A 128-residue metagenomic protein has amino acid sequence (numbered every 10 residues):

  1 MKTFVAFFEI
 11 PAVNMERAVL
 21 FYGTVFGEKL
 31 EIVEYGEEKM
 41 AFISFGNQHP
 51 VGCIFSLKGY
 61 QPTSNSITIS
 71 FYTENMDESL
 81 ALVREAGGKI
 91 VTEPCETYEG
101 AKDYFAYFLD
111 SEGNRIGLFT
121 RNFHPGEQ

Functional and structural regions predicted by a protein language model:
M1-V19, I67-I69, F119-Q128: N-terminal beta-strand motif that seeds the catalytic metal site of vicinal oxygen chelate
K2-T3, E9-P50: Core segments of cupin and vicinal oxygen chelate
M15, I69-E112: Vicinal oxygen chelate
V33-K39, Y98, F123-G126: Short glycine/proline-centered loop/turn elements that form peptide/ligand docking sites
I43-Q48, F108-S111, R121: Active-site beta-strand termini and strand-to-loop segments that position acidic
E85, L118-F119: A beta-strand edge to alpha-helix "cap/lid" segment located at domain peripheries
R115: Glycine-rich acetyl-CoA-binding "A-motif" of GNAT/NAT acetyltransferases
